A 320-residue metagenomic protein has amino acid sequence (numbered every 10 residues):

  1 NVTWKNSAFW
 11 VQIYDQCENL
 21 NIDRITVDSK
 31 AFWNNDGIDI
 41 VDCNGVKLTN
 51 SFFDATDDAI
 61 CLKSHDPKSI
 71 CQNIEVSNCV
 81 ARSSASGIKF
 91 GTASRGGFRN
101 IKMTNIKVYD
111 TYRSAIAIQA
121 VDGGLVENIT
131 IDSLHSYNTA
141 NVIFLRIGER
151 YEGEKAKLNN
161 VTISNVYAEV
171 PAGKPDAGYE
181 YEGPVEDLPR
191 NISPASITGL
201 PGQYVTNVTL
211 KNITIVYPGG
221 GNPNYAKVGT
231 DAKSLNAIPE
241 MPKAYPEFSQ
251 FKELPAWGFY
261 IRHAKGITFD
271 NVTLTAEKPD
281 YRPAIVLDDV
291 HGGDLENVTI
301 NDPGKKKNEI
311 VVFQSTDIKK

Functional and structural regions predicted by a protein language model:
N1-K320: Extracellular/periplasmic carbohydrate-active domains that bind, remodel, or depolymerize complex polysaccharides
